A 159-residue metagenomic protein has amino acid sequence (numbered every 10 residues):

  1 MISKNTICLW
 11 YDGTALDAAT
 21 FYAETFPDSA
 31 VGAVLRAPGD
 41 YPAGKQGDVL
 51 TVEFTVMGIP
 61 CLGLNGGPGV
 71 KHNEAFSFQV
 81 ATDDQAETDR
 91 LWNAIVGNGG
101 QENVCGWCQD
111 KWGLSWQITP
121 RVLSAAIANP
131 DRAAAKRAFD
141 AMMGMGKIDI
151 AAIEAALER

Functional and structural regions predicted by a protein language model:
K4, D48, Q101-N103: Short, small/polar residue-rich loop motifs at catalytic or cofactor-binding pockets
T6-C8, T51, S77-Q79: Short aromatic/hydrophobic contact patches that present stacked aromatics for nucleic-acid/ligand binding
L9-G58: Core segments of cupin and vicinal oxygen chelate
Y11, T25, V56-P60, K71-H72 (+3 more regions): Vicinal oxygen chelate
A15, T88, A135: Aromatic/hydrophobic pocket-lining residues that form the small-molecule binding cavity in soluble enzyme cores
A19, D89-W92, F139: Extracytoplasmic/secreted envelope proteins and their assembly/folding machinery, especially bacterial periplasmic
Y41-A43, E74, R159: A charge-rich, low-complexity, intrinsically flexible signal that marks solvent-exposed coils, linkers, repeats
P130-R159: C-terminal cap/linker of serine protease catalytic domains
